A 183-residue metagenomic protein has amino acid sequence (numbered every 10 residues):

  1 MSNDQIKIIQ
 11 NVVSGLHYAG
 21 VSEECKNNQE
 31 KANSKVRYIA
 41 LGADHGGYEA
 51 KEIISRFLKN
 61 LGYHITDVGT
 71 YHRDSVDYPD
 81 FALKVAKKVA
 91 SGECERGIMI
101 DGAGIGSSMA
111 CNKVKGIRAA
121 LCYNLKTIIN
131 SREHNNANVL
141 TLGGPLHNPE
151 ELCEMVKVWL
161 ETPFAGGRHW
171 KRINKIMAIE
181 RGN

Functional and structural regions predicted by a protein language model:
N3-N11, L16-A19, N28-K35, G42 (+2 more regions): C-terminal binding/interaction regions
Y38, E95-I98, R118-A120, A137-T141: Structural motif
A40-I65: Glycine-rich phosphate/diphosphate-binding loop of Rossmann-like nucleotide-binding domains
G62-I65, I117-N124: Short hydrophobic/aromatic-enriched beta-strand-loop microsegments
H64-S75: A short beta-strand-loop structural module common to alpha/beta enzyme folds
F81-M99: Short, structured active-site "lid" loops
I100-A119: Compact, glycine-rich, soluble single-domain proteins
